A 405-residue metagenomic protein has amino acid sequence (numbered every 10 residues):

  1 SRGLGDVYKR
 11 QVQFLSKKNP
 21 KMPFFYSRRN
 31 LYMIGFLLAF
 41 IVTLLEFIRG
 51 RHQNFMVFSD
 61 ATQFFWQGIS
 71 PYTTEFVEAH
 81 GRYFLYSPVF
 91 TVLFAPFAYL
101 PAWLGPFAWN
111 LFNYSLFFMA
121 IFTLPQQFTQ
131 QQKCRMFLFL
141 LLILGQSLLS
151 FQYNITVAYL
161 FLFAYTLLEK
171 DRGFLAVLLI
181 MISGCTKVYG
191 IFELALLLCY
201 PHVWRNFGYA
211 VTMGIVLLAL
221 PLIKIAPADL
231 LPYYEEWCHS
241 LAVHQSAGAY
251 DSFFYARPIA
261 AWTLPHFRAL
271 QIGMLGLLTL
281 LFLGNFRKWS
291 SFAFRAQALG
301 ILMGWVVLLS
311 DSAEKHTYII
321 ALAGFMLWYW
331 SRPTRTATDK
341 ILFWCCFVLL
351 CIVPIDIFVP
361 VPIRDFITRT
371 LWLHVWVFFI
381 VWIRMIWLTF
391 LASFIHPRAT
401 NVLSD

Functional and structural regions predicted by a protein language model:
S1-Y8: Short, small-residue-biased leader/transition segments that mark boundaries at the very start of proteins
K9-Y26: Short, Lys/Arg-rich, polar N-terminal cytosolic tail immediately upstream of the first transmembrane signal-anchor
M22-L175, L198-Y318, L322, F394-L403: Primarily membrane-embedded glycan-assembly and transfer machineries that use lipid-linked glycans
F161-T166, V188-Y189, G324-S331: Alpha-helical transmembrane segments and their membrane-interface exit regions
I180-Y200, G208: Long, hydrophobic, well-ordered secondary-structure blocks that form the structural core and pocket-lining surfaces
E314-Y329, L373-W376: Hydrophobic/aromatic-rich transmembrane helices and adjacent perimembrane loops
Y329-D405: Aromatic-enriched
